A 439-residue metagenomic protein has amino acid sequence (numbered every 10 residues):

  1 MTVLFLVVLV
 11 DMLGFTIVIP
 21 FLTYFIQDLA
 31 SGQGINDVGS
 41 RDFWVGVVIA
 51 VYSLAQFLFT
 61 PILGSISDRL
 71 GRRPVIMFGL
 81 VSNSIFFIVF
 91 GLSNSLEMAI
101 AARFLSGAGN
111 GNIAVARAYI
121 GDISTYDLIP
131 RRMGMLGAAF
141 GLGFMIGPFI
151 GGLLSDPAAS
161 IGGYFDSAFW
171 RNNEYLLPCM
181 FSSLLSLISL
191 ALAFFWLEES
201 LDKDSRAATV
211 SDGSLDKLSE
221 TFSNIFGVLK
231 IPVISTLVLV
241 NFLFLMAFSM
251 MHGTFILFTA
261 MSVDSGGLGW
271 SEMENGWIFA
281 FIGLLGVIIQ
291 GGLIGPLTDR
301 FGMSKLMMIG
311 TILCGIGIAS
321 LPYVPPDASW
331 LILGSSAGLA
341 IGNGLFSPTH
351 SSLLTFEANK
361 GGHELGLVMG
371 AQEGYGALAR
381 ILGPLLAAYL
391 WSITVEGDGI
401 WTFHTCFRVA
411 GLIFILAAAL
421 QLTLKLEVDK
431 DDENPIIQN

Functional and structural regions predicted by a protein language model:
Q56-L96: Conserved MFS/SLC helix-loop-helix module at the cytosolic interface between two early adjacent transmembrane helices
L58-G71, I288-M303, W391: Helix-to-loop junctions at the C-terminal end of transmembrane segments in multipass secondary transporters
V81-N94, I312-P326: C-terminal ends and interior cores of transmembrane alpha-helices in multi-pass membrane transporters/permeases
G111-T125, L345-G361: Intracellular juxtamembrane helix-capping segments at the cytosolic ends of symmetry-related transmembrane helices
D156-S183, Y389-F414: A membrane-interface helix-boundary motif in multi-pass transporters
S186-W196, S351, C406-N439: Multi-pass alpha-helical transporter architecture, strongest for 12-TM Major Facilitator/SLC carriers used
E198-L239, S265, I437-N439: Juxtamembrane intracellular "pre-TM" segments in multi-pass secondary transporters
N275-D299, G310, C314-G317: Transmembrane alpha-helices of Major Facilitator/SLC transporters
